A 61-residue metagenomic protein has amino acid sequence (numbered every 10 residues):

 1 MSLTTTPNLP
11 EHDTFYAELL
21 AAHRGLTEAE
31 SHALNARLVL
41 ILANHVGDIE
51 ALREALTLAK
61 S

Functional and structural regions predicted by a protein language model:
M1-T4, P10-T14, A21, E28-A29 (+1 more regions): N-terminal intrinsically disordered, cationic/polar leader segments that include organellar targeting peptides
T14-A17, G47: Generic structural signal for well-ordered, non-membrane alpha-helices
Y16, N35-R37, L52: Alpha-helical structural signal
L20, H32-L34, E50: Short alpha-helical segments used as structural interaction elements across diverse proteins
L26-A36: Structural motif
L34-V46: An amphipathic alpha-helical micro-motif enriched in hydrophobic residues with embedded/adjacent acidic residues
N44-E54: Short helix-capping/linker segments at secondary-structure and domain boundaries
